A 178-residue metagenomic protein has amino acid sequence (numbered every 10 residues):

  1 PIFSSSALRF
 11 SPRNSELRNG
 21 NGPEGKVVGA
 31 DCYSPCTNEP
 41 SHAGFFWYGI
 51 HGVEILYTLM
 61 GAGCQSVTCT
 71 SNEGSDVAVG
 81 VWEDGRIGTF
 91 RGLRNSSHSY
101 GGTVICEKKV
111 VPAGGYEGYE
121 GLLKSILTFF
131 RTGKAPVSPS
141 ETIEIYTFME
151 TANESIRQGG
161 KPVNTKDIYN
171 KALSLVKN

Functional and structural regions predicted by a protein language model:
P1, C106-E107, I145: Long, contiguous secondary-structure blocks with strong helical propensity
P1-H42, G52: A contiguous active-site-proximal alpha/beta segment in oxidoreductase catalytic domains
N14, G52-V53, Y119, L123 (+1 more regions): A general structural signal for well-ordered alpha-helical segments in protein cores
L17, S125-I126, A152: Generic hydrophobic alpha-helical segments
V28-H98, S140-T147: Rossmann-like dinucleotide-binding domain that binds NAD(P)(H)
D84-I87, E107-V111, K161: Short acidic/polar mixed-charge low-complexity motifs
S96-K134: Interdomain hinge/lid region at the active-site interface of Rossmann-like NAD(P)-dependent oxidoreductases
R131-N178: C-terminal helix-rich "cap/oligomerization" subdomain common to oxidoreductases
